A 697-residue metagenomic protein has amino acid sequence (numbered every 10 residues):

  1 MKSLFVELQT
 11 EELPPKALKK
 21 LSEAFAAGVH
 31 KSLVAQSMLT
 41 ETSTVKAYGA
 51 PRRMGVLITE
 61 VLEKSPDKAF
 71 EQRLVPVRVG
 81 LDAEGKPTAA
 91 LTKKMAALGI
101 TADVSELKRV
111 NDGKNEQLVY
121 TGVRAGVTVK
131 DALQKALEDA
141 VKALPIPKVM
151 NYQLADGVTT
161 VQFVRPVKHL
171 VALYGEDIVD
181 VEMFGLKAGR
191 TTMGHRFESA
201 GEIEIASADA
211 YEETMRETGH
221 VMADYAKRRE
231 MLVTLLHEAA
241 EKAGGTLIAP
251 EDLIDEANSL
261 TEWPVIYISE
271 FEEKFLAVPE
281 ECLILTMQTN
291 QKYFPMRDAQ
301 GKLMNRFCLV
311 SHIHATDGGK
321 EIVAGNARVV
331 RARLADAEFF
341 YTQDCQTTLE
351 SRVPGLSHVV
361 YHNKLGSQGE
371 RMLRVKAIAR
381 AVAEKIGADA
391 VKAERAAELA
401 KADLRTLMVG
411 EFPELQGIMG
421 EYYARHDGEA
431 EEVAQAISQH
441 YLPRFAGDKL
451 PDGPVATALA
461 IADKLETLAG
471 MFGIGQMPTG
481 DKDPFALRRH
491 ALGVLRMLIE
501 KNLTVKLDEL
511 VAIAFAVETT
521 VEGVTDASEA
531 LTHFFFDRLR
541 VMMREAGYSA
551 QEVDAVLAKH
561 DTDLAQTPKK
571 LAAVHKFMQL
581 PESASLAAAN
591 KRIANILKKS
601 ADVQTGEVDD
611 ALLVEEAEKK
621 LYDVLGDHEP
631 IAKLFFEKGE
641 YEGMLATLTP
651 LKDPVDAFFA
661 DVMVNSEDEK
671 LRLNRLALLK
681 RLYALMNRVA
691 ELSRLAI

Functional and structural regions predicted by a protein language model:
M1-I697: Amphipathic alpha-helical "coupling" segments that flank catalytic cores
